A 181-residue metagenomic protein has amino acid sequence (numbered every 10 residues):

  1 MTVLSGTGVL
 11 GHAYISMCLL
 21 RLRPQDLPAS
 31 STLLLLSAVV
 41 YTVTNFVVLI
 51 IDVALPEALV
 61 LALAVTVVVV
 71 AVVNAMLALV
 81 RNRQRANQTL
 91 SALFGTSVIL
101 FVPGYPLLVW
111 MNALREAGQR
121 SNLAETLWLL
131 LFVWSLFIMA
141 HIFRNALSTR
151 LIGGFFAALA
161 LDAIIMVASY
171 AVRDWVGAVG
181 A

Functional and structural regions predicted by a protein language model:
M1-T2, G8-L10, Q119, W128-L130: Short secondary-structure boundary micro-motifs
M1-V3, G180-A181: Short, strongly hydrophobic alpha-helical membrane anchors
T2-S91, G95-S97: Selected alpha-helical membrane-embedding segments in polytopic membrane proteins
L49-L59, R115-R120, R173-V176: Membrane interfacial helix motifs at helix-loop boundaries and amphipathic/re-entrant anchors
V67-A75, F137-I138, V167, A171: Transmembrane alpha-helix boundary/anchor motif
N82-G154, A158, I164, A168: Hydrophobic alpha-helical transmembrane segments and adjacent short intramembrane/lumenal linkers of inner/organellar
V167-A181: Juxtamembrane boundary at the C-terminal end of a transmembrane helix
